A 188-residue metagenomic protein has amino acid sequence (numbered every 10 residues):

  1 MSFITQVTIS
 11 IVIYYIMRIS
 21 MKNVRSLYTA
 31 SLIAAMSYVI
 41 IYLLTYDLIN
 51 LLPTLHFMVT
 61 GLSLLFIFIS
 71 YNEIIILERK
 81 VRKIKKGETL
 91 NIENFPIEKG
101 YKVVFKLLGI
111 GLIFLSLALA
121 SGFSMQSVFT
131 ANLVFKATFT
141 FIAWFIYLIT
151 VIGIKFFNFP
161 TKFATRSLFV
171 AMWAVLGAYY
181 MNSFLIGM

Functional and structural regions predicted by a protein language model:
M1-I4, I49-T60, V128-F139, F163-S167: Non-cytosolic membrane-interface motifs at loop->transmembrane helix junctions
T5-Y15, T60-E78, I142-V151: Hydrophobic cores of alpha-helical transmembrane segments in multi-pass inner/ER membrane proteins, independent
V24-A34, A164-V170: Cytoplasmic-side transmembrane-helix entry/capping segments in multi-pass membrane proteins
T45-P96: Membrane-proximal helix-loop-helix units in multi-pass membrane proteins
K85-M125: A mid-sequence, solvent-exposed acidic-amphipathic segment
L119-I149: Short alpha-helical packing/oligomerization segments
I152-W173: Interfacial loop-to-transmembrane junctions
G177-M188: Juxtamembrane boundary at the C-terminal end of a transmembrane helix
